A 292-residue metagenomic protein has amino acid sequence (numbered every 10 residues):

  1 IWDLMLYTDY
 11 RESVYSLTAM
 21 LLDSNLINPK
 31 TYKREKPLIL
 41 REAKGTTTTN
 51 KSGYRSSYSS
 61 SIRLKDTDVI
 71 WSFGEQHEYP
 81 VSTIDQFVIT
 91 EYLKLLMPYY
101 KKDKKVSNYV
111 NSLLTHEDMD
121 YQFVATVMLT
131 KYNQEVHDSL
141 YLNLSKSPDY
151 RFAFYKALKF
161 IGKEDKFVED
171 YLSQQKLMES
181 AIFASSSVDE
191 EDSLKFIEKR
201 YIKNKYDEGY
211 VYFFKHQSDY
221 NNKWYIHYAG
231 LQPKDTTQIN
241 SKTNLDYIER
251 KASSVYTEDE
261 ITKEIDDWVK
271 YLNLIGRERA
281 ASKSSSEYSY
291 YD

Functional and structural regions predicted by a protein language model:
I1-D292: Long, helix-rich interaction regions
